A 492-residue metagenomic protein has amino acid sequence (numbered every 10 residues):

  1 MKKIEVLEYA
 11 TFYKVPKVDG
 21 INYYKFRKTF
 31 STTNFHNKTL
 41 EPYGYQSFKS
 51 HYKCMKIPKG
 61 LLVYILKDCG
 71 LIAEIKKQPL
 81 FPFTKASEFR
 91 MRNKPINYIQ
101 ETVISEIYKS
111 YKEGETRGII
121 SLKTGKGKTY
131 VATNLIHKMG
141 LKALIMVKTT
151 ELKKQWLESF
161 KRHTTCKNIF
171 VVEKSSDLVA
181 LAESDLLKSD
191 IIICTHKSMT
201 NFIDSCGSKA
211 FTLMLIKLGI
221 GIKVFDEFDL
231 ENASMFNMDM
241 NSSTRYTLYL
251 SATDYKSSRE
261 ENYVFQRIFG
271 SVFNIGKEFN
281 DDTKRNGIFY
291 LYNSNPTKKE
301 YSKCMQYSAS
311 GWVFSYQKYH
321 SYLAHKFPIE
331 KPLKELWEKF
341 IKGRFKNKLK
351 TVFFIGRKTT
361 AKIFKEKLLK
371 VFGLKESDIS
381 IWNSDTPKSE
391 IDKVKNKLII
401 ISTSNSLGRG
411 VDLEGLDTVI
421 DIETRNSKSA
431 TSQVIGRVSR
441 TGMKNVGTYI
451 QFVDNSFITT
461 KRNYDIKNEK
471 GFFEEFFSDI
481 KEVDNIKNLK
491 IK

Functional and structural regions predicted by a protein language model:
N93-G114: N-terminal pre-P-loop "Q-motif" helix
E113-L135: Walker A/P-loop
K138-H163, R357-T359: Conserved Walker A/P-loop ATP-binding site and its immediately adjacent core in helicase/helicase-like ATPase domains
L152-S176, V371-L374: Conserved helix-turn-beta segment of the N-terminal RecA-like "Helicase ATP-binding" lobe in SF1/SF2 helicases
L186-C206, V394-R409: Conserved two-lobed SF2 helicase motor
I222, E227-N286: Post-DEXD/H (motif II) to motif III coupling segment of the RecA-like Helicase ATP-binding lobe
I275-L349: Conserved interdomain linker/interface between the two RecA-like ATPase lobes of SF2 helicase motors
S384-G471: Conserved RecA-like P-loop NTPase helicase motor core
